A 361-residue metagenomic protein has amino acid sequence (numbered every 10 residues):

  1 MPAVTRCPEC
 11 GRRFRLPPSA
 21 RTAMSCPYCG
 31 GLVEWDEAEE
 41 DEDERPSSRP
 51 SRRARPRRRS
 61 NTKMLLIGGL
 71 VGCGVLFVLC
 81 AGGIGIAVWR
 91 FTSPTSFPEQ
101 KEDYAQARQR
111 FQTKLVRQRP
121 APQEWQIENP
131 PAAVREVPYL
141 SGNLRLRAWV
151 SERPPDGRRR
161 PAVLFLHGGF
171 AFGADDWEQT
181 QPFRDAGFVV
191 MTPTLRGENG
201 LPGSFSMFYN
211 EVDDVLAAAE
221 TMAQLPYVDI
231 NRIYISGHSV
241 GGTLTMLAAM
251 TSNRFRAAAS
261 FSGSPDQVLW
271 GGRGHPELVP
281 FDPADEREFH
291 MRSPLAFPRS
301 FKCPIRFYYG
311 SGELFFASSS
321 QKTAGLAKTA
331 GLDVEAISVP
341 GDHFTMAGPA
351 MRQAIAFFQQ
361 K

Functional and structural regions predicted by a protein language model:
L66-G69, L76-P131: N-terminal targeting or regulatory segments adjacent to alpha/beta-hydrolase or S9 domains
Q112-D156: N-terminal cap/lid segment of alpha/beta-hydrolase-fold proteins
D156-R160, F165-G203, V268, F315: Short substrate-entry loop that stabilizes the transition state in hydrolases
S206-P226: Alpha/beta-hydrolase active-site loop
G242-N253, A258: Short glycine-enriched nucleophile-adjacent loop and the immediately C-terminal alpha-helix near the catalytic center
A257, G263-F297, C303: Mobile cap/lid helix-loop segments that gate and shape the active-site cleft of serine hydrolases
F301, F307-Y309: Short beta-strand/loop motif that positions the catalytic acidic residue of the alpha/beta-hydrolase fold
Q321, K328-K361: C-terminal catalytic histidine-bearing segment of alpha/beta-hydrolase fold enzymes
